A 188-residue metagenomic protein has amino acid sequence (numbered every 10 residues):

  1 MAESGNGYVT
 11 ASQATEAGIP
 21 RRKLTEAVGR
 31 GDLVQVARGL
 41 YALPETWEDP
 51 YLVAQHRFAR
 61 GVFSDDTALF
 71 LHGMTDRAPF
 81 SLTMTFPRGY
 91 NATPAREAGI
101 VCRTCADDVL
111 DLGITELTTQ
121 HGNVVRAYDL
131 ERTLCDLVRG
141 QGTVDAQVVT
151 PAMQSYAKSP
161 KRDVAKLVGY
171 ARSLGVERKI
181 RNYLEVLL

Functional and structural regions predicted by a protein language model:
M1: Short helix->loop/beta-hairpin flanking segments within DNA-binding domains
S4-A17, K23, V28, V36 (+1 more regions): Nucleic-acid-binding surface
G31: Glycine-centered, phosphate/nucleic-acid-interacting loop/turn motifs that mediate DNA/RNA or nucleotide
